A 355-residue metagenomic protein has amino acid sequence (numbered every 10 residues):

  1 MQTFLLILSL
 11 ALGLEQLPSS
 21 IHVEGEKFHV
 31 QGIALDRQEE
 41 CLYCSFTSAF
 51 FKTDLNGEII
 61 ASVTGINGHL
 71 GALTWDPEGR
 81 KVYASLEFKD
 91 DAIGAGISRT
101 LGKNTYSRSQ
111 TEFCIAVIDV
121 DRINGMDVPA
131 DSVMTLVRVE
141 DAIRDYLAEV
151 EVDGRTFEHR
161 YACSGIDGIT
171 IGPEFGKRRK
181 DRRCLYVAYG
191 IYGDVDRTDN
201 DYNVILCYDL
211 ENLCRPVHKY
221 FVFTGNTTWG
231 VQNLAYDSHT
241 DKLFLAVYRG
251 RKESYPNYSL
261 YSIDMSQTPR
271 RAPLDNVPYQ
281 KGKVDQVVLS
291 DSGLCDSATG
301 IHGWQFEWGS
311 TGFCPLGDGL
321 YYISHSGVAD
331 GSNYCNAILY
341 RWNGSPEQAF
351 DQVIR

Functional and structural regions predicted by a protein language model:
P18-S48, D167-G168, P173-G176: Beta-strand-rich domains and repeat architectures in extracellular enzymes and scaffolds, especially beta-propellers
P18-V23, V120-I166, D209-W229, A272-E307 (+1 more regions): Surface-exposed loop and turn segments in beta-propeller and other repeat-based domains that flank or scaffold
K27-A34, N67-P77, D145, E149 (+3 more regions): Repeated scaffold domains used in trafficking and secretory/extracellular systems, primarily beta-propellers
L35-Q38, W75-G79, P173-D181, S238-T240 (+1 more regions): Residue-level detector of Asp-centered blade-edge/turn motifs that repeat once per structural unit in beta-propeller
D36-I66: Beta-propeller domains
A49, F88-I93, I191-V195, R249-E253 (+1 more regions): Short glycine/acidic-enriched loop and turn motifs that connect beta-strands
N56-T105: Blade-loop segments of beta-propeller domains
I97-G125, T198-L213, P256-Y279, N333-R355: Beta-propeller blade signature
